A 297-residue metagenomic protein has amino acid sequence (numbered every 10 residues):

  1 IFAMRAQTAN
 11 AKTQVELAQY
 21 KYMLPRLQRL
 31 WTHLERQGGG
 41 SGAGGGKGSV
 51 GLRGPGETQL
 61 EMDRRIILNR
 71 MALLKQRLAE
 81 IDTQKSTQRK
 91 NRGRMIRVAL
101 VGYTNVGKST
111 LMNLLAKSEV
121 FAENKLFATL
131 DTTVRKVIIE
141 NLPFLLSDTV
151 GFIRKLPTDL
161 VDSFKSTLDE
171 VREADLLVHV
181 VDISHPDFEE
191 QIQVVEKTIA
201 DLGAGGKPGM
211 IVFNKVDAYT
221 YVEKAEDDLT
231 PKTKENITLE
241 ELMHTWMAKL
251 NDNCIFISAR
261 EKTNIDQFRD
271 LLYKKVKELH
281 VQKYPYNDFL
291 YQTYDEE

Functional and structural regions predicted by a protein language model:
I1-R29: Accessory, often N-terminal, substrate/partner-engagement and coupling regions that sit outside the core NTP/cofactor
M4, A11, A18, K47 (+5 more regions): Register-specific recognition of a single heptad position within extended alpha-helical repeats
Y20, I67, L111, L130: Conserved hydrophobic/aromatic pocket- or pore-lining residues that grip, position, or stack substrates in active sites
Q28-V106, M112-N113, P186, E190 (+1 more regions): C-terminal-of-GTPase-core extension/linker across diverse P-loop GTPases
D82-K85, R89-I96, L114-L145, I153-S166 (+3 more regions): Switch I (effector-binding) loop of TRAFAC-class P-loop GTPase G-domains
L142-L145, D175-L176, K207-M210: Loop/turn-to-beta-strand initiation segments
D148: Conserved active-site aspartate in kinases
L160-H185, K197-A204, S258: Inter-motif core of Ras-like GTPase G domains
